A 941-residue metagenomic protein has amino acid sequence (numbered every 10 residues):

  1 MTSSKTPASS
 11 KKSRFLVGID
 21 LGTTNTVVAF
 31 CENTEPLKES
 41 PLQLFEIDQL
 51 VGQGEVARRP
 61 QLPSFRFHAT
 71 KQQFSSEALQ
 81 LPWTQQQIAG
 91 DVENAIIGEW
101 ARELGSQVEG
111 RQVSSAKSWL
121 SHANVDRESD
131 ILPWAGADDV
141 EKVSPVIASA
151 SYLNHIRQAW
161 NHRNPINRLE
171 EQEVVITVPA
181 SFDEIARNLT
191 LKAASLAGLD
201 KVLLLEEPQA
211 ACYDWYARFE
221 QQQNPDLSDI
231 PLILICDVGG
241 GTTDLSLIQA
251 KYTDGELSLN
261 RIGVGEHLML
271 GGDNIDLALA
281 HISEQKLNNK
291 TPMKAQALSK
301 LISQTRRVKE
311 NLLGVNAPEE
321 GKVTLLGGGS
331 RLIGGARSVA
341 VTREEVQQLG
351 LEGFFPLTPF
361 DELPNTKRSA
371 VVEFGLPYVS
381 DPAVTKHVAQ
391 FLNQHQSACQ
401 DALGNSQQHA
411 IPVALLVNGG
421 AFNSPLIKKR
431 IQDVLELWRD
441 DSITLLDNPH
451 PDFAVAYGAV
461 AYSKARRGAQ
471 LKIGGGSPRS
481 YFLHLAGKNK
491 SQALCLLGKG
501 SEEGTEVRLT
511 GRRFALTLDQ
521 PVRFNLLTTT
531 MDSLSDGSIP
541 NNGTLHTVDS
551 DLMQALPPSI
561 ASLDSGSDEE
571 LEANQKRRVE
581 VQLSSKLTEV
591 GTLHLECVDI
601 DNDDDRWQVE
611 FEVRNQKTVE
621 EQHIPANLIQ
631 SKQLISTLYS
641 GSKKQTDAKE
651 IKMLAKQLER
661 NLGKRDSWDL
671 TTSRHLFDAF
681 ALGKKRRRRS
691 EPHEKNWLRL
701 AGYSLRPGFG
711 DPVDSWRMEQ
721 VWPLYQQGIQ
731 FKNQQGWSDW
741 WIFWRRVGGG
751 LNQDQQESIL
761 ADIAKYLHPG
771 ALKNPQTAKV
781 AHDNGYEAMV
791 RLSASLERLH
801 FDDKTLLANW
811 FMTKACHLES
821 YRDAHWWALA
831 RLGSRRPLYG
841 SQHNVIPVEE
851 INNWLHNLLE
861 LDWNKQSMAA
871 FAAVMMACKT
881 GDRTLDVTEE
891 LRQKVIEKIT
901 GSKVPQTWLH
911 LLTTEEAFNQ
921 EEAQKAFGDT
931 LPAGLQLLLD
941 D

Functional and structural regions predicted by a protein language model:
T2-E128, L203, A210, D254 (+11 more regions): Early-domain small/polar-rich strand-loop-helix modules and first-structured segments of the mature chain
S3, K12, S151-N167, A211-D226 (+3 more regions): Phosphate/ATP-binding catalytic cores across multiple sugar-kinase/actin-like superfamilies, primarily ASKHA
A8-S13, L21-T23, S228, Q285-I333 (+10 more regions): Acidic, glycine/GT-rich loop-and beta-edge segments that sit at the periphery of enzyme/chaperone cores
L37-L44, Q49-V51, A180, A217-L287 (+9 more regions): Glycine-rich phosphate-binding loop of actin/hexokinase-like ATP-binding domains
Q43-S195, E206, L277-K322, L326-K367: Phosphate-binding loop and its immediate beta->loop->alpha context in nucleotide/phosphate-handling enzymes
V174-L189, G329-R331, L376-A383, S406-V434 (+3 more regions): Glycine-rich phosphate-binding loops at beta-strand->alpha-helix junctions
D200, G327-A398, A469-F709, K814 (+1 more regions): Acidic low-complexity intrinsically disordered segments
L595, K652-R660, H693-P707, Q735-G750 (+4 more regions): Amphipathic alpha-helical elements of HEAT/ARM-like alpha-solenoid repeat scaffolds that form extended
